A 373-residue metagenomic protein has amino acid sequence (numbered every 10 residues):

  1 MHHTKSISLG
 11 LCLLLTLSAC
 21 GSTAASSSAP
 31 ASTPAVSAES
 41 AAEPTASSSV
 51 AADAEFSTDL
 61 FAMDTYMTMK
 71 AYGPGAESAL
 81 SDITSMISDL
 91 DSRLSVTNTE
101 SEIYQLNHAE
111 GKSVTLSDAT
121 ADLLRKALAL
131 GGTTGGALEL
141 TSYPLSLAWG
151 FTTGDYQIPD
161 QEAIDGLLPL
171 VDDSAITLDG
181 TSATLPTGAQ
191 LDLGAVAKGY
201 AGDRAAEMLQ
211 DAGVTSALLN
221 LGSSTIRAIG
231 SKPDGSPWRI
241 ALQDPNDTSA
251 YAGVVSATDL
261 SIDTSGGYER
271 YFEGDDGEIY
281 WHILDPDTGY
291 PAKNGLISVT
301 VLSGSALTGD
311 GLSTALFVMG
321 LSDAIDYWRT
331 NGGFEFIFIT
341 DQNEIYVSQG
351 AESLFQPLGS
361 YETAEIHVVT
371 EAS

Functional and structural regions predicted by a protein language model:
H2-T16, C20-S373: Mature catalytic core of soluble alpha/beta enzymes
